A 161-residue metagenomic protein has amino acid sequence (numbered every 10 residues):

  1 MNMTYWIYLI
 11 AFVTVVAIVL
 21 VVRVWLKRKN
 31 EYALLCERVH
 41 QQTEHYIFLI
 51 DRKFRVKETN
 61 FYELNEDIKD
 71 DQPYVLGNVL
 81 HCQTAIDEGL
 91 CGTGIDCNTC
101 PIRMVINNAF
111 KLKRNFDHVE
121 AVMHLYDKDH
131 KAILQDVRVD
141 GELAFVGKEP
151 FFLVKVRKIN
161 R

Functional and structural regions predicted by a protein language model:
M1-R28, N98: Alpha-helical transmembrane segments and their helix-membrane boundary motifs
K29-E66: Sensory modules in modular signal-transduction proteins
D71-H81: N-terminal sensory regulatory modules of PAS/LOV and PAS-like folds
V79-L125: Terminal output helix/cap of sensory domains in signal transduction proteins
E120, L134-D140: PAS/PAC sensory module
K128-I133, V146-E149: Short, solvent-exposed loop/turn segments that connect beta-strands within catalytic domains and beta-strand-rich
R138-L153: Short loop/turn elements at sensory-signaling interfaces that couple input to output
V156-R157: Sensory-domain boundary capping and coupling elements
